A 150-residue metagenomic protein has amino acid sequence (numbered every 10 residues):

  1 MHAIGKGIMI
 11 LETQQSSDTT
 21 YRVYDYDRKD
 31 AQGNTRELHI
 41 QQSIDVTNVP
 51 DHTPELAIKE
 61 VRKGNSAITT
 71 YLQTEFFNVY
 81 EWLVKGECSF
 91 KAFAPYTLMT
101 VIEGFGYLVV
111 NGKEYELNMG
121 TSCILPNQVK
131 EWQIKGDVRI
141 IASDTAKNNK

Functional and structural regions predicted by a protein language model:
M1-G5, I10-Q14, Y21, F90-K91 (+2 more regions): Short beta-strand His + acidic residue motifs that chelate non-heme Fe in jelly-roll/DSBH and cupin folds
K6-R28, D137-K150: A short hydrophobic beta-strand segment most commonly corresponding to one strand of the jelly-roll/cupin
G7, V84-G112: Glycine- and acidic-residue-biased ligand/ion/polar-headgroup-sensing regions
M9, V109-V129: Short acidic-glycine-tyrosine-enriched beta hairpin
Y21-E87, F93: C-terminal amphipathic alpha-helical segment
M99-T100, G112-E116, N127, V138-R139 (+1 more regions): Beta-rich accessory regions
E114, W132, T145-N149: C-terminal beta-sandwich/jelly-roll accessory domains of carbohydrate-active enzymes
